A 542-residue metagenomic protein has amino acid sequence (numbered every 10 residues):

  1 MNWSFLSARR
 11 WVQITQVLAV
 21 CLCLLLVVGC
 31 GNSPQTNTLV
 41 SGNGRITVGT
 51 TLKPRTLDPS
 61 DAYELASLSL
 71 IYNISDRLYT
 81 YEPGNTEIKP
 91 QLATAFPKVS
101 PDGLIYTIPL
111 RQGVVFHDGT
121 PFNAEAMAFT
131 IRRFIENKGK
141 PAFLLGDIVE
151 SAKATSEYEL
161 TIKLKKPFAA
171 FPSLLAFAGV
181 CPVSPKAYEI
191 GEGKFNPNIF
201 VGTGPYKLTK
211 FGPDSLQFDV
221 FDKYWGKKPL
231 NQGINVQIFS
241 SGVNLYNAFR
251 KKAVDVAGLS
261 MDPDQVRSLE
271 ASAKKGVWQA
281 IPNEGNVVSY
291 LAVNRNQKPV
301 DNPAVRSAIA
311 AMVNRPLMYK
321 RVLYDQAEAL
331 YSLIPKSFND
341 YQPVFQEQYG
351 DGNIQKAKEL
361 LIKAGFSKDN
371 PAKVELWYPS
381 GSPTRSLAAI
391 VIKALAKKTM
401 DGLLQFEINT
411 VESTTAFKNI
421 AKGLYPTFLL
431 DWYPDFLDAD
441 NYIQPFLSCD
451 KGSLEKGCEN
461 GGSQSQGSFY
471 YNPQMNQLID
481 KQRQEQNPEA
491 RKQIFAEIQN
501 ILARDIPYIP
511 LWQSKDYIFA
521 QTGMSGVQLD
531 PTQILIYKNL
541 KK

Functional and structural regions predicted by a protein language model:
G31, P97, L403-A421, Q444-Q521: Extracytoplasmic/peripheral linker and loop segments enriched in polar/acidic and small residues with frequent Thr/Pro
G49-P101, R132, V201-G202: N-terminal lobe/hinge region of extracytoplasmic solute-binding protein
E82-P83, A176-P229, G233, V243 (+2 more regions): Gly/Pro-rich hinge or "lid" segments in bacterial periplasmic/extracellular proteins
T107-P109, F143-Y188: Surface-exposed binding/hinge segments that line and control ligand-binding clefts or catalytic entry sites
N123-T130, E157-K163, G204-P205, N231-G233 (+5 more regions): Alpha-helical secondary-structure segments
S151-K153, T209-D219, N235-Q297, K320: Extracellular/periplasmic solute-recognition and catalytic clefts
A329-A364, G381-L387: Structural transition elements
E455-C458, I518-K542: Long beta-strand-rich cores associated with HINT superfamily self-processing modules
